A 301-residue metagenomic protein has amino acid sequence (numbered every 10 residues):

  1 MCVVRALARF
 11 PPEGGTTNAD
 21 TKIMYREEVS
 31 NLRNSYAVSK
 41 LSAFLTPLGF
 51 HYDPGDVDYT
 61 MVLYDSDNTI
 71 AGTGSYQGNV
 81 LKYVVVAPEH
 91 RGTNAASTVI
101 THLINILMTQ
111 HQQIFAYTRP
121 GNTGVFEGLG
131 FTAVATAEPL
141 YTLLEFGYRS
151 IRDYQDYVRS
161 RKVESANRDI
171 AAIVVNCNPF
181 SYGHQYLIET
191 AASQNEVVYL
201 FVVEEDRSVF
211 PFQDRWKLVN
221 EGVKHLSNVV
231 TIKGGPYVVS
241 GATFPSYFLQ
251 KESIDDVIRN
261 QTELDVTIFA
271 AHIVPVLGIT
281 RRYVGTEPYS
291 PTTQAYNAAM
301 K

Functional and structural regions predicted by a protein language model:
M1-A6, P11: Intrinsic, low-complexity polybasic segments
R9-P11, G15, A19: Short, low-complexity intrinsically disordered segments enriched in A/P/G/S/L with frequent Arg, especially at protein
N18-D53, Y64-D65: Short amphipathic alpha-helix that is part of the acyltransferase structural core
D58-G72: Conserved beta-hairpin
L81-G92: A short, internal acetyl-CoA/4′-phosphopantetheine-binding micro-motif in the GNAT/acyltransferase core
H90, N94-H102, G183, L187: Conserved acetyl-CoA pyrophosphate-binding loop and the N-cap/start of the following alpha-helix in GNAT-like
I106-R119: Conserved GNAT acetyl-CoA-binding A-motif
T118, T123-K301: Nucleotidyltransferase catalytic core that binds NTPs
